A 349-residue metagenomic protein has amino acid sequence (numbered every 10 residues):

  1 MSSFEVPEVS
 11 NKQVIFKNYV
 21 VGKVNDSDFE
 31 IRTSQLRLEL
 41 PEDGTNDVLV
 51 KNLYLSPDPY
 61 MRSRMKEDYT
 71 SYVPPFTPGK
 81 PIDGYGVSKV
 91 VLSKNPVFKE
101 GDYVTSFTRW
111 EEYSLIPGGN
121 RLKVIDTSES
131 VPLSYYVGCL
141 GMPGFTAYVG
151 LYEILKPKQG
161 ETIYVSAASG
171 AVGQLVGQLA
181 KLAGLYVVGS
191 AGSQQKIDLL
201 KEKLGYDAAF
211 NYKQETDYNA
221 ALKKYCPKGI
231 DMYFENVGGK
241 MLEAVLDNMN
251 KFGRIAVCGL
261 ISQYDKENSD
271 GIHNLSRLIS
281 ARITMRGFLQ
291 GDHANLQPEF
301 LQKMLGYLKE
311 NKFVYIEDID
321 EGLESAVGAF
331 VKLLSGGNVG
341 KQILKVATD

Functional and structural regions predicted by a protein language model:
V6-V9, G291-D349: C-terminal hydrophobic helical "lid"/dimerization subdomain of Rossmann-like NAD(P)H-dependent oxidoreductases
R37-P57, M65-W110: Glycine-rich beta-strand-centered segment in the early N-terminal region that forms part of a ligand/cofactor-binding
K80-K89, V97-A167: NAD(P)H dinucleotide-binding glycine-rich loop of Rossmann-like/cofactor-binding domains, especially the beta1-alpha1
P143-T146, A171-V172, K240-M241: Hydrophobic/small residue at the entry helix of a nucleotide-binding pocket
A167-A168, V237: NAD(P)H cofactor-binding loop motif with strongest signal on the N-terminal glycine-rich segment
S169, G173, G177: N-terminal Rossmann NAD(P)H-binding glycine-rich loop of SDR-like oxidoreductase domains
K181-A244, E267, G291: Adenosine-nucleotide cofactor-binding segment
V237-F313, V346-D349: Glycine-rich phosphate-binding loop and adjacent beta-alpha segment of Rossmann(oid) nucleotide-cofactor-binding
